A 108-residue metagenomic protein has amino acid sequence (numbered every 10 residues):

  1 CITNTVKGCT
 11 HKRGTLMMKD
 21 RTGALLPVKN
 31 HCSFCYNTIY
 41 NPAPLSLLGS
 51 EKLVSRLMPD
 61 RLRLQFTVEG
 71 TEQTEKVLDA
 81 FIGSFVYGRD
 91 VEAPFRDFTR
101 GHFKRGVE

Functional and structural regions predicted by a protein language model:
C1-E108: Active-site pocket-lining/capping segments in soluble small-molecule metabolic enzymes
